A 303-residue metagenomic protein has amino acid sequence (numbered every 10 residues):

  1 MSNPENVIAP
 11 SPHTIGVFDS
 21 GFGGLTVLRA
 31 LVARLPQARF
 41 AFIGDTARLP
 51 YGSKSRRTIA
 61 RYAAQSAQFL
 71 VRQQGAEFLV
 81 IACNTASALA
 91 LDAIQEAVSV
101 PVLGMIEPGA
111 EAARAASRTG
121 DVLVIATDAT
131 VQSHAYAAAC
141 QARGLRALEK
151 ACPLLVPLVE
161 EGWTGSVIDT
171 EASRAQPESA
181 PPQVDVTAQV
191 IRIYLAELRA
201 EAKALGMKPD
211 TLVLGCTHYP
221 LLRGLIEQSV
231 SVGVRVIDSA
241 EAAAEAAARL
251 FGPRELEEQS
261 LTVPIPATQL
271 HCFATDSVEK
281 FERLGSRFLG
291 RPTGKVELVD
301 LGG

Functional and structural regions predicted by a protein language model:
M1-G303: Non-catalytic structural scaffold of enzyme domains
